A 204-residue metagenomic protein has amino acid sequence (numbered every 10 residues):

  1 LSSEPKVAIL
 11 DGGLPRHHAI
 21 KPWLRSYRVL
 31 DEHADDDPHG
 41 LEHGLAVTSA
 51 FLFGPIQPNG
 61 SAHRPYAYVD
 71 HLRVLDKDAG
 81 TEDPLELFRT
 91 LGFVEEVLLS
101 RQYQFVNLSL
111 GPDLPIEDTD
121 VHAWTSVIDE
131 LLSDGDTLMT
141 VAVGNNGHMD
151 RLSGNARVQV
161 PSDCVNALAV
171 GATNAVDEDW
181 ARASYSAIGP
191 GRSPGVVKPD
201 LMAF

Functional and structural regions predicted by a protein language model:
L1-Y68, L98-S109: Active-site core segment of subtilase-fold serine proteases
L10-G13, R73-L75, L108-P112, A142-N146 (+2 more regions): Active-site-proximal beta-strand/loop segments in catalytic clefts of secreted hydrolases
D11-P15, A19, R157-F204: Extracellular S/T/G-rich loop segment that most often corresponds to the catalytic His/Ser-adjacent loop
A19-P22, T81, D150-G154, W180-R182: Short acidic, glycine/serine/threonine-rich loops at helix termini
Y66-K77: Conserved P-loop NTPase mechanochemical-coupling segment
D76-C164: Substrate-binding/access-modulating region of protease and related hydrolase catalytic domains
